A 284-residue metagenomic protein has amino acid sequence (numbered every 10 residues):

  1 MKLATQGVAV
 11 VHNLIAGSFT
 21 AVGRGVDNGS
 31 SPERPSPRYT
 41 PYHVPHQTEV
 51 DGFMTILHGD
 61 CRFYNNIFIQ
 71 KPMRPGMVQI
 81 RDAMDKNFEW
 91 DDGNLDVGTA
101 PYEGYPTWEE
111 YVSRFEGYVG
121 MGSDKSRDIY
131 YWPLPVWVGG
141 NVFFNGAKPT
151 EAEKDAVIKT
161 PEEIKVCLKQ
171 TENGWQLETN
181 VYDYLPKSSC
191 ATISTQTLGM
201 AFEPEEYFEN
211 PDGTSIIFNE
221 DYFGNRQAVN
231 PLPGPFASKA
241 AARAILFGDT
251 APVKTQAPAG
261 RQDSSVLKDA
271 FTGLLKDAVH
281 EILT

Functional and structural regions predicted by a protein language model:
M1-A191: Glycine- and acidic/polar-rich repeat regions and solenoidal domains
T40-P41, Q47-T48, G122, D128-I129 (+4 more regions): Intrinsically disordered, low-complexity segments enriched in polar/charged residues with Gly/Pro, especially when
T55, V166-A237: C-terminal accessory segments
V229-P252: Short, surface-exposed, low-complexity cationic segments
T255-D263: Cysteine/selenocysteine-centered motifs that mediate thiol-based redox chemistry or coordinate metal-sulfur cofactors
